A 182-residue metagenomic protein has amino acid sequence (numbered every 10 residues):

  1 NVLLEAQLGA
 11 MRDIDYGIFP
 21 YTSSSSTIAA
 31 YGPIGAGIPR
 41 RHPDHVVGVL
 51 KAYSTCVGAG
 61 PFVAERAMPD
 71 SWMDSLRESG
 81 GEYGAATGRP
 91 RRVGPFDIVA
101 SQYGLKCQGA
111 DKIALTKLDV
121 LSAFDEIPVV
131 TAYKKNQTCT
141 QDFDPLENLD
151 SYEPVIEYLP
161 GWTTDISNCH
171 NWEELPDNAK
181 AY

Functional and structural regions predicted by a protein language model:
N1-Y182: Non-transmembrane, aqueous-exposed alpha-helical and coiled segments at domain scale
